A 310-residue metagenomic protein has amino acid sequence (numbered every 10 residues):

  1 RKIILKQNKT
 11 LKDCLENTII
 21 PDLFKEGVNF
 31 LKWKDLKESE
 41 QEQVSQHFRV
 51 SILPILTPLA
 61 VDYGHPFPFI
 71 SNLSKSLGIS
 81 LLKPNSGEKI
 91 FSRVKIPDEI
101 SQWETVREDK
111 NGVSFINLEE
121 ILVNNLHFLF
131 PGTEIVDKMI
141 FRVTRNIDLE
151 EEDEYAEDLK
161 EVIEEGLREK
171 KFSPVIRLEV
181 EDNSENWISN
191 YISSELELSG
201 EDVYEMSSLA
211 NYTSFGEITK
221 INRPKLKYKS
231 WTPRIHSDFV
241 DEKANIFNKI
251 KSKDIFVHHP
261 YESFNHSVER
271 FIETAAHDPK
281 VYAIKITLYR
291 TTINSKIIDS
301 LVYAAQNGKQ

Functional and structural regions predicted by a protein language model:
R1-Q310: N-terminal localization/anchoring segments of enzymes in phospholipid and broader phosphate metabolism
